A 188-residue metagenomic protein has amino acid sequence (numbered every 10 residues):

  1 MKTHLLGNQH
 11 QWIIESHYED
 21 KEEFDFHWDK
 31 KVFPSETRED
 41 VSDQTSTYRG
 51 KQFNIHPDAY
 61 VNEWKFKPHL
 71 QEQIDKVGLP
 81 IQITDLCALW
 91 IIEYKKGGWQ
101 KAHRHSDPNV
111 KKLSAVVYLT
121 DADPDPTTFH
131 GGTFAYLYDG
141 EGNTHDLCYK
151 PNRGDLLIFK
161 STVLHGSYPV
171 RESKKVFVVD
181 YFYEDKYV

Functional and structural regions predicted by a protein language model:
M1-Q82, W99: Non-heme Fe(II)/2-oxoglutarate
L79-P169, S173-V188: Catalytic core of non-heme Fe(II) oxygenases with the double-stranded beta-helix
